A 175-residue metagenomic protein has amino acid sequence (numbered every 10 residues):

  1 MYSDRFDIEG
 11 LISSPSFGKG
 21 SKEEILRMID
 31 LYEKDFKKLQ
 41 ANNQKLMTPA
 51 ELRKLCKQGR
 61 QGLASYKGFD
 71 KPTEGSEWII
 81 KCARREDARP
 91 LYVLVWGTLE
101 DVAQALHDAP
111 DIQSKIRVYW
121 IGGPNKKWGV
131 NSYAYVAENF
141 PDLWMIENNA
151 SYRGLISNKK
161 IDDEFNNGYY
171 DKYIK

Functional and structural regions predicted by a protein language model:
M1-K175: N-terminal acidic, glycine/proline-rich low-complexity segments
